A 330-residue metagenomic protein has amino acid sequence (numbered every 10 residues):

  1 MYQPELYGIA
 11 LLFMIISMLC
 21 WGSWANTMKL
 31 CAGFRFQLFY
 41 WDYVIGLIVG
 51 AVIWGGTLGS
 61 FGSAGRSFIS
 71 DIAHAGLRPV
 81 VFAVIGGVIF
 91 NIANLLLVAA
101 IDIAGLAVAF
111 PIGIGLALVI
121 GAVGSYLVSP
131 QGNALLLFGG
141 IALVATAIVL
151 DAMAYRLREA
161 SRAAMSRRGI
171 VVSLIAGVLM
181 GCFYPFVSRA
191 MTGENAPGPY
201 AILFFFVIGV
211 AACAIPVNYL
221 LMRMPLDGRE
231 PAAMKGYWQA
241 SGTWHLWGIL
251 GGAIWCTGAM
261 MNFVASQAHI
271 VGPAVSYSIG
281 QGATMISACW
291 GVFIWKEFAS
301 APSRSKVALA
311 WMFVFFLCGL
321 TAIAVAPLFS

Functional and structural regions predicted by a protein language model:
M1-S330: Polytopic alpha-helical membrane proteins, predominantly small-molecule transporters/carriers
